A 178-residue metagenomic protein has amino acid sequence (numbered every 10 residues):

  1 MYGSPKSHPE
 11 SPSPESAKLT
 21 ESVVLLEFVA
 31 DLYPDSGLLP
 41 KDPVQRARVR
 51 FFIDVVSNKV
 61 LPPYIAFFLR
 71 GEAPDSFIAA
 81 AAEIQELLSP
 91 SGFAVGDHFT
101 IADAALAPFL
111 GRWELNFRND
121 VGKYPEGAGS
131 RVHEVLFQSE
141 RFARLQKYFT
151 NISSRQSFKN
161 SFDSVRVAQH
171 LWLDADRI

Functional and structural regions predicted by a protein language model:
M1-E86, P90, A94: GST-like domain detector, emphasizing the conserved glutathione-binding G-site in the N-terminal thioredoxin-like
L32, K59, A107, N116 (+1 more regions): Phosphate/oxyanion-binding loops and surfaces in catalytic or ligand/nucleic-acid-binding neighborhoods
D35, E86-D97, N119-G122, R155-F162: Surface-exposed helix-capping loop/turn segments at secondary-structure junctions
R48, A73-S76, A80, A128-S154: Extended, well-ordered alpha-helical scaffold segments
V55, L61-F67, I78, Q85 (+5 more regions): Domain-wide signal for the mature, well-folded portions of proteins, strongly enriched in nucleus-encoded organellar
S57-V60, F109, W113, A175: Short alpha-helix boundary/capping elements
D97-R131, L136-R141, Q146: GST superfamily/GST-like fold recognition
N160-I178: C-terminal/domain-terminus segments
